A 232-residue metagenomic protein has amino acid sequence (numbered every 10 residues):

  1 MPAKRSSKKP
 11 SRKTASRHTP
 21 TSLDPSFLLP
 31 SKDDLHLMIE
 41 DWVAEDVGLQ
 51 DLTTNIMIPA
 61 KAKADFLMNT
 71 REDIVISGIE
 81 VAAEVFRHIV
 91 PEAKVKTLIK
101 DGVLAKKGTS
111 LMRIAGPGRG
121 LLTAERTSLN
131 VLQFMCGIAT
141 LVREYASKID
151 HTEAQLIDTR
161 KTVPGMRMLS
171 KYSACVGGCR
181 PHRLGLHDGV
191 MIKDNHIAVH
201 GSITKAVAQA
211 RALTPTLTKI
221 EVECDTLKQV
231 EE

Functional and structural regions predicted by a protein language model:
P2-E232: Acidic/glycine-rich phosphate/pyrophosphate-binding loops and surrounding catalytic core that coordinate Mg2+
